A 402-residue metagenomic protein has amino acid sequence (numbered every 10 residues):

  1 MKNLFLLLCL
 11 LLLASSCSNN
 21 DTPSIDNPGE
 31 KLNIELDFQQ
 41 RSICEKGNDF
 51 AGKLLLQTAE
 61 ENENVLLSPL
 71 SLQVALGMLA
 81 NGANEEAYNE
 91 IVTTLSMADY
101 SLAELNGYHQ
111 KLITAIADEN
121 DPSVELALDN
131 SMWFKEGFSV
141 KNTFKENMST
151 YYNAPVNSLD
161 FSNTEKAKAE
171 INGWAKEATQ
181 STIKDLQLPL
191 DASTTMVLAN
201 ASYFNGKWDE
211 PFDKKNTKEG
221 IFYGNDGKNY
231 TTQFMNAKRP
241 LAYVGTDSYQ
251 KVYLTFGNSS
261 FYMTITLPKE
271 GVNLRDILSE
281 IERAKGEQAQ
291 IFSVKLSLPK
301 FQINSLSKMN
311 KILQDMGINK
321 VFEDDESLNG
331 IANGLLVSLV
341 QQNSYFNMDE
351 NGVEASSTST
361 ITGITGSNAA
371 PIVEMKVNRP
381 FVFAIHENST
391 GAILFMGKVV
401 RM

Functional and structural regions predicted by a protein language model:
M1-S15: Sec-dependent bacterial lipoprotein signal peptides
N3, P69-Q73, A192-M196, T390: Short alpha-helical patches at coil-to-helix transitions and adjacent helical residues in well-structured domains
L4, A87, I331-G334, V340-T358 (+3 more regions): Non-catalytic interaction/Regulatory regions outside core domains
F5-L6, C17-F161, V399: Detector for small/aliphatic-rich hydrophobic stretches
N62, L102-K269, E287, I291-A369: Non-catalytic, conformational "gating/processing" segments within enzyme and secreted inhibitor domains
I91-L95, F212-E219, D276-A284: Short Gly/aromatic-enriched secondary-structure transition segments
L198, Q250-T266, A370-M402: Extended hydrophobic
